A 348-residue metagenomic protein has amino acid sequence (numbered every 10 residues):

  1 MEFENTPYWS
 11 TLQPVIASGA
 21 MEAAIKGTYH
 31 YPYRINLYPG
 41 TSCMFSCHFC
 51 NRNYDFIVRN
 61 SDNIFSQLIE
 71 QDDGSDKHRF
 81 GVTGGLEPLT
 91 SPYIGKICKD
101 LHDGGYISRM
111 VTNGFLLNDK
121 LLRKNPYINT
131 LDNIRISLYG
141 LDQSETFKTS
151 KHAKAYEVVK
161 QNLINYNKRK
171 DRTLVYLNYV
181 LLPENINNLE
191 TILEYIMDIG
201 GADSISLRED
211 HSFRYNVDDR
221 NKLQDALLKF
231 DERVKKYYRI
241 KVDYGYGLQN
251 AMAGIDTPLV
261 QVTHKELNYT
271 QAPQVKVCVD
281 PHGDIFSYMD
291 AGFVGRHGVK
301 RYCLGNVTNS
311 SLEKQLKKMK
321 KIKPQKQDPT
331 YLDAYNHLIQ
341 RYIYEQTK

Functional and structural regions predicted by a protein language model:
M1-I57, A253-T270, Q274-K276, D284-M289 (+1 more regions): N-terminal pre-core extensions flanking Radical SAM catalytic domains
E2-N133, E145, I205, K222-A226: Conserved alpha-helical substructure of the radical SAM core
Y38, I57-S66, G104, Y127-F286 (+1 more regions): Radical SAM enzyme [4Fe-4S]-AdoMet core and its adjacent flexible, acidic and glycine-rich loops/tails across
Y54, Q71-D72, A153, I196-I199 (+1 more regions): Alpha-helix boundary/capping residues
D100, F293, I322-P324: Residues in and immediately flanking transmembrane alpha helices
L116, C303-N306, H337: Residue-level preference for alpha-helix termini and adjacent loops
